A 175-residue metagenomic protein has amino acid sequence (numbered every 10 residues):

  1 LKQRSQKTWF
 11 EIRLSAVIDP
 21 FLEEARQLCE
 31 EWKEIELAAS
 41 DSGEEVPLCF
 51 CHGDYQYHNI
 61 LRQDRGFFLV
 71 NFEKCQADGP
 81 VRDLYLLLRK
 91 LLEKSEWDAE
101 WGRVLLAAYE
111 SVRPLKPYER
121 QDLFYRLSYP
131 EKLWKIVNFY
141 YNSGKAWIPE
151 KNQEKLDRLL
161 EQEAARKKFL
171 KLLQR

Functional and structural regions predicted by a protein language model:
L1-F50: ATP-dependent phospho-/nucleotidyl transfer catalytic cores
E23-R26, E30, Q56-L61, R65-L69 (+2 more regions): Short helix-capping and hinge/turn segments at secondary-structure transitions, especially at repeat and domain
E24, E31, R126, L159 (+1 more regions): Residues that form generic nucleotide/phosphate-binding pockets
E30-R82: Active-site acidic catalytic loop and adjacent metal/ATP-binding pocket of ATP-dependent phosphoryl transfer enzymes
V81-P114, L127-A146: Active-site activation/catalytic loop segments of kinase-like enzymes and analogous catalytic loops in related
L115-E119: Helix N-cap / loop-to-helix initiation motif
W134-R175: ATP/Mg2+ or Mg2+-diphosphate-binding catalytic cores that bind nucleotide phosphates or diphosphates via glycine-rich
